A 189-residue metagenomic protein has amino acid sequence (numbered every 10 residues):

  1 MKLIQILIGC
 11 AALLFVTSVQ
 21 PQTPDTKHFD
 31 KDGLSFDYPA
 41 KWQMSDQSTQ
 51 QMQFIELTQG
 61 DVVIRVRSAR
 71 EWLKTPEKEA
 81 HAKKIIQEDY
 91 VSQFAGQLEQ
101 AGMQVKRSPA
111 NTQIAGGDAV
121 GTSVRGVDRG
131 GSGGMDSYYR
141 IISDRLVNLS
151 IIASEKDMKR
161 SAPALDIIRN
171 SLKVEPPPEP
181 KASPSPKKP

Functional and structural regions predicted by a protein language model:
M1-I8: Bacterial N-terminal signal peptides that target proteins for export
I8-F15: Bacterial N-terminal signal peptides
T17-P21: Sec/Tat signal peptide C-region and signal peptidase I cleavage site
Q22-Q51: N-terminal "mature-domain start" segment
G33, A80-D89, E155, K159-D166: Soluble non-cytosolic domains of exported or imported proteins
Q43, A95, E99-M103, N170-P177: Sec-exported extracytoplasmic/periplasmic mature domains
S48-D136, I141, L146-N148: Conserved polar/disulfide-associated segments of primarily extracytoplasmic proteins
L146-P189: Surface-exposed amphipathic alpha-helical segments
